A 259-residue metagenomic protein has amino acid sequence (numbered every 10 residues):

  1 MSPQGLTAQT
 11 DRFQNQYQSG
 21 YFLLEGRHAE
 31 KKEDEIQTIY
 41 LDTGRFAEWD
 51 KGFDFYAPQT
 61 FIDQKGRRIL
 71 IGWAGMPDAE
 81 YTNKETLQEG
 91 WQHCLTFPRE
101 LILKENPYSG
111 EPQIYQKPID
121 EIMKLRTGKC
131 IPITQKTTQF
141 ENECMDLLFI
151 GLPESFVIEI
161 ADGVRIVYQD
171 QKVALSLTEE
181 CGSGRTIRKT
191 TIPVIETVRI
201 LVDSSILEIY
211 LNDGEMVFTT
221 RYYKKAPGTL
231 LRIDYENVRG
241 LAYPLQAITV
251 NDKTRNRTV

Functional and structural regions predicted by a protein language model:
M1-E35: Internal metal/ion-chelating core segments
G20, H28-V259: Beta-rich accessory regions
